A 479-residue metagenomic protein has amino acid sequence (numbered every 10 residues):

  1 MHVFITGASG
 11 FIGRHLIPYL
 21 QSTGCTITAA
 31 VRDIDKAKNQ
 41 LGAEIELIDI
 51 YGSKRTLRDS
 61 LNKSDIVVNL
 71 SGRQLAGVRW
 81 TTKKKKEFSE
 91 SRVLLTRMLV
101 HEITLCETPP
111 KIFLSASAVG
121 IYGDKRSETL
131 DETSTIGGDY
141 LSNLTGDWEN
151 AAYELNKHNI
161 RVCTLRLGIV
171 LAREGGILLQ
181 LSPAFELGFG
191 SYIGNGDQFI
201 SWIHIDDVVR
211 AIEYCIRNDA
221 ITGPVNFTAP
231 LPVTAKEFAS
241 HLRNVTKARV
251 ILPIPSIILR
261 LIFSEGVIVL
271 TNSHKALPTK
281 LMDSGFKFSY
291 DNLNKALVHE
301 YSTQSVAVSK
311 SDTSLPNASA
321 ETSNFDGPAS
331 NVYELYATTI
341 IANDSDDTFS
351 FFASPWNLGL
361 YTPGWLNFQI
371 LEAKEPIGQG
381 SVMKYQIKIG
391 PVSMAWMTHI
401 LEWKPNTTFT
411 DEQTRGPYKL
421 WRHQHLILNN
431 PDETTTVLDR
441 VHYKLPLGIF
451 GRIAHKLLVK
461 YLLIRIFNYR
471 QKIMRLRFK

Functional and structural regions predicted by a protein language model:
V3-T23: N-terminal Rossmann NAD(P)H-binding glycine-rich loop of SDR-like oxidoreductase domains
D35, N39-L95: NAD(P)H-binding glycine-rich loop region in Rossmannoid oxidoreductase-like domains and their noncatalytic homologs
K85-E87, R97-D139: Conserved Rossmann-fold NAD(P)-dependent oxidoreductase catalytic core, especially the SDR/UDP-sugar
E90, R126-T164: Catalytic helix-loop patch of NAD(P)-dependent Rossmann-fold dehydrogenases
G146, L155-T164, G168-F199: NAD(P)-dependent short-chain dehydrogenase/reductase
S182-G190, Q198-P232: Alpha-helical substrate-binding/gating segment
N218-E265, V298, Q304-L315: Mid/C-terminal beta-alpha module of Rossmann-like enzyme folds, strongest in SDR-family dehydrogenases/epimerases
S305-K374, G378: Hydrophobic ligand-binding cavity/cleft-lining segments
